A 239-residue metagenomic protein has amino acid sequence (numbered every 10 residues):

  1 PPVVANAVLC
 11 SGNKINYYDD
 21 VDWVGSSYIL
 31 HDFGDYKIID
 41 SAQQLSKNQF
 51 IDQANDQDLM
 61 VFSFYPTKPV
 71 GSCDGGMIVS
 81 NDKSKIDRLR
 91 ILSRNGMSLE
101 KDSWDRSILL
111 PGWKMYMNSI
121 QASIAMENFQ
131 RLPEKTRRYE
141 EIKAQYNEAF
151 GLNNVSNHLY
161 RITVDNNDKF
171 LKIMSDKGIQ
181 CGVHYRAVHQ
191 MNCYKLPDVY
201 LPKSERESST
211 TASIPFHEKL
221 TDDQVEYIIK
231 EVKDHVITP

Functional and structural regions predicted by a protein language model:
P1-S41, L45-Q49: PLP-dependent aminotransferase-like
K37-I39, M60, C181-V183, I214: Hydrophobic faces of well-ordered beta-strands that scaffold small-molecule active sites in alpha/beta enzyme cores
Q43, N95-W104, K169-L201, R206-A212: Conserved PLP cofactor-binding pocket of PLP-dependent enzymes
L45-N48, D56-T163, N192: Active-site region of PLP-dependent enzymes
L89, F170-G178, I228-K233: Short amphipathic alpha-helices in soluble, non-transmembrane regions that often serve as interface/regulatory elements
N166-I173, L220-E226: Short, conserved charged micro-motifs
L196-P239: PLP-dependent enzyme catalytic core of the Aspartate aminotransferase-like
